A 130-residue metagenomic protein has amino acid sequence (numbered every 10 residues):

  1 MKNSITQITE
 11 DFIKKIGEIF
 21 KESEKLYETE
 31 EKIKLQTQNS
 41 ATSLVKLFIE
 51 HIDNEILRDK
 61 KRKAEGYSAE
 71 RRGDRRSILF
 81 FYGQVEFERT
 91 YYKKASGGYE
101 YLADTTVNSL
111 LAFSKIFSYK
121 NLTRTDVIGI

Functional and structural regions predicted by a protein language model:
M1-K60: N-terminal alpha-helical interaction blocks
N3-K21, V85, R89-I130: Short, positively charged, Gly/Tyr-enriched micro-motifs that form contact patches at catalytic or ligand/partner
K32, Q36, Y82, T125-V127: Conserved aromatic-histidine-acidic binding/catalytic patches
R58-V85, R89: Long amphipathic N-terminal alpha/beta scaffold segment
